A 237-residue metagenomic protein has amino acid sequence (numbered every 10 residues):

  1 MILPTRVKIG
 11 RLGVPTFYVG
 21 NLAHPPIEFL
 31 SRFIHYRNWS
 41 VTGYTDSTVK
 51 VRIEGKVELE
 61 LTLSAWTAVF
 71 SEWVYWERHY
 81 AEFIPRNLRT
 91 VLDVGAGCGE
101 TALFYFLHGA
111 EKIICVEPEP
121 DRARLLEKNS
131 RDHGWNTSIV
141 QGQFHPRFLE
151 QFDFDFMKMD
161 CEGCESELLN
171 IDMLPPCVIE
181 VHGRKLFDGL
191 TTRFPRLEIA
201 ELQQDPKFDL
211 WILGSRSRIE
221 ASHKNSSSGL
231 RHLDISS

Functional and structural regions predicted by a protein language model:
M1-V116, R124-L125, F187-L190, R196-S237: S-adenosyl-L-methionine
V7, T137-V140, F144, M157-M159 (+4 more regions): Generic low-polarity alpha-helical segments
N38, G134, E150-Q151, I171 (+1 more regions): Glycine-centered secondary-structure boundary/capping sites
H79-I84, L103-F104, N129, R147-E150 (+1 more regions): Short, flexible, glycine/charge-rich loop motifs used to bind or transfer phosphoryl groups or to couple energy/partner
A96-C98, Q141-D188: Active-site segment flanking the S-adenosylmethionine/decSAM binding pocket in AdoMet-dependent transferases
H108-G109, S130, D172: Active-site catalytic pocket residues across diverse enzymes, especially alpha/beta-hydrolases
P118-F156: S-adenosyl-L-methionine
